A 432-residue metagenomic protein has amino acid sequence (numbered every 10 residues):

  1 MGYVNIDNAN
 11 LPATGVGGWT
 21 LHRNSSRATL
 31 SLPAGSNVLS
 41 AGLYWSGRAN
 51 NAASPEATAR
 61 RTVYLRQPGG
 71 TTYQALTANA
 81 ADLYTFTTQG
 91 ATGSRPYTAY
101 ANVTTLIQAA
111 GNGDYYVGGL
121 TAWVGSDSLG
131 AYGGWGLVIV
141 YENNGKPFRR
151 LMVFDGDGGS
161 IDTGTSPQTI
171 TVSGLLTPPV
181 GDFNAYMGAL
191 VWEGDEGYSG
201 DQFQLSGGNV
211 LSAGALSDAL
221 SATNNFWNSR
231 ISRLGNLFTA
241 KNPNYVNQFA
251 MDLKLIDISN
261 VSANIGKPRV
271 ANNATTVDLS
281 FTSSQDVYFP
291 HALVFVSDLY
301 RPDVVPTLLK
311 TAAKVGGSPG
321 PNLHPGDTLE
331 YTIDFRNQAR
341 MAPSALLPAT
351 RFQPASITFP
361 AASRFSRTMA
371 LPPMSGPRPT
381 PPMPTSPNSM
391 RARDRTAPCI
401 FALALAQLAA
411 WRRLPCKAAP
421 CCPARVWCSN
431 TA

Functional and structural regions predicted by a protein language model:
M1-V304: Disulfide-rich extracellular domains of secreted proteins
Y300-A432: Exported/extracytosolic protein signature
